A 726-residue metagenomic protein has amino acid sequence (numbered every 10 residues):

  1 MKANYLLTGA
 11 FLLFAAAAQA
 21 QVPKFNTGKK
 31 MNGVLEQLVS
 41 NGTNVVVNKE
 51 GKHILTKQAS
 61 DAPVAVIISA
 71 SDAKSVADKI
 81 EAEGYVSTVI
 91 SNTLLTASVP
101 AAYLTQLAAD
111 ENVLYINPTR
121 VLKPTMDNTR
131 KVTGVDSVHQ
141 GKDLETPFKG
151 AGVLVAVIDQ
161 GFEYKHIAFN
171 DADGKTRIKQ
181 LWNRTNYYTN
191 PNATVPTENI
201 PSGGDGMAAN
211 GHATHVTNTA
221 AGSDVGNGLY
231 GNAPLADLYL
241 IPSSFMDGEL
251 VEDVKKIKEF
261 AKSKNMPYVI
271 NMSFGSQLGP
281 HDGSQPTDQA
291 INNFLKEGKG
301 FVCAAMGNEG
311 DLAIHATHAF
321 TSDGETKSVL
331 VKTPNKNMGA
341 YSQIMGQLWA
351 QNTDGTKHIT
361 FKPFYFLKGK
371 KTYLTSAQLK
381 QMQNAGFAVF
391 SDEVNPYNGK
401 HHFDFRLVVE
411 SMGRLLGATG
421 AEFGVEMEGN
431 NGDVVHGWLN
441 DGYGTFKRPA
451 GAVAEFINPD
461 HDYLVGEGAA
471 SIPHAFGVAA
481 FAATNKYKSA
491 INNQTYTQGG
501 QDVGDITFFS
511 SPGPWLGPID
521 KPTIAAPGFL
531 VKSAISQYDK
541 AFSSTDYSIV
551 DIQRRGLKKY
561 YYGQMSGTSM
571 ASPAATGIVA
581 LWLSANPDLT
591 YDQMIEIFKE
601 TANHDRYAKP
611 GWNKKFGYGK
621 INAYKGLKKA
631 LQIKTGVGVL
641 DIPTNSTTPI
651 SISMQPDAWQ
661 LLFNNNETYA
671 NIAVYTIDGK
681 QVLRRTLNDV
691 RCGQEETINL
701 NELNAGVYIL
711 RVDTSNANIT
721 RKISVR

Functional and structural regions predicted by a protein language model:
L6, Q19-T146, L154, I167 (+2 more regions): Autoinhibitory N-terminal propeptides
A20, R684, A705-R726: C-terminal tail/sorting-segment detector
V22, K142-L250, N265-V269, G283 (+10 more regions): Subtilisin-like serine protease catalytic core
H53-T56, K264-S276, P280-G283, G298-N308 (+4 more regions): C-terminal subdomain of the subtilisin-like protease fold in secreted/lumenal serine endopeptidases
F162-T214, K362-T445, T545-R555, K559: Active-site core segment of subtilase-fold serine proteases
T217, Y239-L250, K255-M266, M345-K370 (+1 more regions): Hydrolase catalytic cores
L640-A673, Q694-I698, E702: Glycine-centered coil/turn sites that cap beta-strands in beta-rich domains
Q681-L703, N716-I719: Glycine-centered tight-turn motifs at strand-turn-strand junctions
